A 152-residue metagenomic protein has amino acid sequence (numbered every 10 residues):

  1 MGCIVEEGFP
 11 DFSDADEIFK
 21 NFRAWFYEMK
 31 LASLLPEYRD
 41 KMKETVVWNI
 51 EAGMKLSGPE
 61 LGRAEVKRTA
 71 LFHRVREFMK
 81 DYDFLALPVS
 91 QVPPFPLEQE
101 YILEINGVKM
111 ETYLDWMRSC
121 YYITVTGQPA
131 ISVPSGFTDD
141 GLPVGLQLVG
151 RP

Functional and structural regions predicted by a protein language model:
M1-D11: Acidic-enriched catalytic cores of C-N bond-cleaving enzymes acting on peptides and small amides
E6, F22-R76, P88, V92 (+1 more regions): Short helix-loop capping/hinge segments that flank enzyme active sites or metal/cofactor-binding pockets
D16-F26, F95-I102: Short glycine/threonine-rich loop-to-helix capping motif typified by GTGT followed within a few residues by an Asp-Pro
R63, F95-M117: Short, surface-exposed loop/helix-turn segments at secondary-structure junctions that function as lids/hinges flanking
R76, M110-V133: Small-aliphatic-rich amphipathic alpha-helix that forms the alpha element of a beta-alpha
D83-L85: Short, Asp-centered acidic motifs that coordinate Mg2+ and/or phosphate in catalytic or ligand-binding sites
L142-R151: Short, well-ordered beta-strand elements
